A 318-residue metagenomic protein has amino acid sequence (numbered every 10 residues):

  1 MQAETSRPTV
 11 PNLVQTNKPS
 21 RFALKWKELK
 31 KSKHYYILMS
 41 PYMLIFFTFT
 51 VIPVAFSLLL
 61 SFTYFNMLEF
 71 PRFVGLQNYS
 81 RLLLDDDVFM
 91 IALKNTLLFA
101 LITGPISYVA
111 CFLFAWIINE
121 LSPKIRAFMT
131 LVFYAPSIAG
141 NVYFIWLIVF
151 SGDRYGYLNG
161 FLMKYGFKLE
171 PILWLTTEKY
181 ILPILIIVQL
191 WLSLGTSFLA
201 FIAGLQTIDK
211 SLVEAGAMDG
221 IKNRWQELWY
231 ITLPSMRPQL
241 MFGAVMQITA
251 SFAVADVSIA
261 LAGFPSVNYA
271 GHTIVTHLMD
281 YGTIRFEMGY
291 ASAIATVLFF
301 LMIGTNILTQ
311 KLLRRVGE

Functional and structural regions predicted by a protein language model:
M1-L29: Short, Lys/Arg-rich, polar N-terminal cytosolic tail immediately upstream of the first transmembrane signal-anchor
K31-E318: A structural signal for multi-pass alpha-helical bundles of membrane permease subunits that mediate small-molecule
